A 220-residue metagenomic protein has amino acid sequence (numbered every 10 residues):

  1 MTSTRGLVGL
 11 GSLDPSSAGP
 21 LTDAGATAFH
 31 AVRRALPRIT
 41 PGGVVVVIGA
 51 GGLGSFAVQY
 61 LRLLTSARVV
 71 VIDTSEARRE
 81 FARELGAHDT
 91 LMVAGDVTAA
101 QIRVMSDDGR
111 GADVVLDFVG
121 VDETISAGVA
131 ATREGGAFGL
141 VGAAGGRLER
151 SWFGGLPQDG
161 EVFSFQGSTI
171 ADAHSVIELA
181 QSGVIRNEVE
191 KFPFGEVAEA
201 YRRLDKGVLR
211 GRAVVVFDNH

Functional and structural regions predicted by a protein language model:
R5-D96: Mid-domain Rossmann-like dinucleotide-binding core that forms the NAD(H)/NADP(H) cofactor-binding site
L7, G25-A28, V32, A99 (+4 more regions): A general structural signal for well-ordered alpha-helical segments in protein cores
L7-V8, V46, V70, A137-G139 (+2 more regions): Structural detector of well-ordered beta-strand residues that form the stable sheet scaffold of enzyme domains
L36-V44, L64, E80-F163, H220: Glycine-rich cofactor phosphate-binding loops and adjacent beta1-alpha1 units of small-molecule cofactor enzyme domains
T74-S75, A144, S168: Residues in the short beta-alpha loop(s) of Rossmann-like NAD(P)-binding domains
S126-A130, A171-H220: C-terminal hydrophobic helical "lid"/dimerization subdomain of Rossmann-like NAD(P)H-dependent oxidoreductases
A137-G139, E149-E190: Rossmann-fold dehydrogenase core element
